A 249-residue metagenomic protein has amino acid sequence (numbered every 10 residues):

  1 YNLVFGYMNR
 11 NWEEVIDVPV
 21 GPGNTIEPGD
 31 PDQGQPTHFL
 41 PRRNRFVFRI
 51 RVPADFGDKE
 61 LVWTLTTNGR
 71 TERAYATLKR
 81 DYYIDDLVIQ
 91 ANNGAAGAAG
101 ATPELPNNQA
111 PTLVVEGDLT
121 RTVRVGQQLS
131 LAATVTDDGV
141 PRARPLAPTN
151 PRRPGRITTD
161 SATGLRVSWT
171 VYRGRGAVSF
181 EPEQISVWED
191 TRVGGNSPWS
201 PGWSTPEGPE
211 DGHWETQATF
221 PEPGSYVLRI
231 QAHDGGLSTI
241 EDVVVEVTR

Functional and structural regions predicted by a protein language model:
D58-E60, Q128, P223-S225: Extracellular Ig-like/FN3 beta-sandwich strand-entry sites
Y82-L119, P141: Proline-centered linker/hinge motifs at extracellular inter-domain junctions
R121-L129: Short, solvent-exposed loop/linker segments at the N-terminal edge of repeated beta-sheet extracellular domains
P151-S168: Solvent-exposed loop segments of extracellular immunoglobulin-like
G208, E215-E222: Residue-level recognition of secondary-structure-to-loop junctions
H233-L237: Short, solvent-exposed loop/turn segments at the edges of extracellular beta-sandwich modules
T239-V247: C-terminal edge beta-strand
